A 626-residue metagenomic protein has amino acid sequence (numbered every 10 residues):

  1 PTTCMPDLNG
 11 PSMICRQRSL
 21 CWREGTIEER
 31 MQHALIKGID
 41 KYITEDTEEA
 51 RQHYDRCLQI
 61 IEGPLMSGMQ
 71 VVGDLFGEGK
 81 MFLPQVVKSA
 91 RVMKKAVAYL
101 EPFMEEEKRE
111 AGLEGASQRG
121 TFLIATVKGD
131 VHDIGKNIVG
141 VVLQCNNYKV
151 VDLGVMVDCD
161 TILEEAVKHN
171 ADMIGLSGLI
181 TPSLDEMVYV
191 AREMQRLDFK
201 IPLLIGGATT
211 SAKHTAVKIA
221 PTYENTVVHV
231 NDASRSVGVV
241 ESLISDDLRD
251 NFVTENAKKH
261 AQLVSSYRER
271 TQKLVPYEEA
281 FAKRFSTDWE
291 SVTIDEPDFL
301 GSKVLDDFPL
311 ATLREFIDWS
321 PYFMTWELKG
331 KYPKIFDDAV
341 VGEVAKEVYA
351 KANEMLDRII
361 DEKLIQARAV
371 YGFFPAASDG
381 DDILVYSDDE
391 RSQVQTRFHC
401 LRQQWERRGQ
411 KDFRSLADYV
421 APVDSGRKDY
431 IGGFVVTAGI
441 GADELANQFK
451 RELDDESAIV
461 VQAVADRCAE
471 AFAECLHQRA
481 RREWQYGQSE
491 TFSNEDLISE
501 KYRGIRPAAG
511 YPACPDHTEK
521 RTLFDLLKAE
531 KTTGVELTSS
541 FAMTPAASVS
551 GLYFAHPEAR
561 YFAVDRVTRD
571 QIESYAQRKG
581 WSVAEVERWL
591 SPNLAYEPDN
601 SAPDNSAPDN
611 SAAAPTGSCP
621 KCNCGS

Functional and structural regions predicted by a protein language model:
P1-G73, S234-I459, A463, W484-Y486: Active-site loops and adjacent core secondary-structure elements that bind or stabilize anionic groups
P1-H33, L83-A125: Long, charged amphipathic helices and adjacent flexible linkers at domain junctions
Y42-D46, H53-P64, G77-V86, F103-A116 (+4 more regions): Flexible, glycine/charged-enriched surface loops at secondary-structure junctions
V71-F76, M194-A216, L300-I335, V567 (+3 more regions): Amphipathic alpha-helical packing elements
K136-N146, V151-A220: Cofactor-cradling patches in redox/metallo enzymes
P182-I205, T209-T210, V217, P221 (+2 more regions): Phosphate/diphosphate-binding loops
F413-N600, P615-G625: C-terminal accessory domains/tails appended to large, multi-domain proteins
